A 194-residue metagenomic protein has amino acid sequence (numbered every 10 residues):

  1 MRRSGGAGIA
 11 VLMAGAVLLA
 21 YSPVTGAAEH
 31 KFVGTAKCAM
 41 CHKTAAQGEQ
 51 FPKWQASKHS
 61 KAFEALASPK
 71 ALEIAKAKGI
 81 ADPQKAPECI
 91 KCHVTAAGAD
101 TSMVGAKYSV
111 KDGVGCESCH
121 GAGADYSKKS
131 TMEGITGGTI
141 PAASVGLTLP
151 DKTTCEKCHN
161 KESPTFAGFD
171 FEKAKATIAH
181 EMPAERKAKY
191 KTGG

Functional and structural regions predicted by a protein language model:
M1-G6: N-terminal secretory signal peptides that target proteins for export/translocation
A10-A20: Bacterial N-terminal signal peptides
L19-D112, E117, G123-L149, F169-G194: Sequence context of c-type cytochrome heme-c attachment sites
T148-A167: A contiguous, mid-protein "functional segment" used to position or interact with cofactors/ions or partner subunits
